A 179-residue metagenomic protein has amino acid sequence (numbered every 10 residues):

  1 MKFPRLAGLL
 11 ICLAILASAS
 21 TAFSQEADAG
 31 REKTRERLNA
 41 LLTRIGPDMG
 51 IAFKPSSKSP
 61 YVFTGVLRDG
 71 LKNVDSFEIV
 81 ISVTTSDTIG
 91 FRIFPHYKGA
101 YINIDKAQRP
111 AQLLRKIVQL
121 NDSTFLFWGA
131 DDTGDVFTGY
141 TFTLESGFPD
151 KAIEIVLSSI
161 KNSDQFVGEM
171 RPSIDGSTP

Functional and structural regions predicted by a protein language model:
F3, S20-S76: Charge-rich, low-complexity N-terminal segments
G8-S18: Bacterial N-terminal signal peptides
E26-A29, I45, R92-D135: Short, internal acidic amphipathic alpha-helical interface segments that mediate docking to partner proteins
S57, V83-T85, P95-Y97, D132 (+1 more regions): A mature extracytoplasmic/lumenal domain signature
P60-F63, T88-I89, G134-V136: Hydrophobic residues embedded in beta-strands of well-ordered beta-sheets
N73-I102: A short acidic-to-branched-hydrophobic micro-motif
V118-V167: A short, solvent-exposed beta-edge/loop patch
R171-P179: Short, highly charged C-terminal tails/helix-capping segments
